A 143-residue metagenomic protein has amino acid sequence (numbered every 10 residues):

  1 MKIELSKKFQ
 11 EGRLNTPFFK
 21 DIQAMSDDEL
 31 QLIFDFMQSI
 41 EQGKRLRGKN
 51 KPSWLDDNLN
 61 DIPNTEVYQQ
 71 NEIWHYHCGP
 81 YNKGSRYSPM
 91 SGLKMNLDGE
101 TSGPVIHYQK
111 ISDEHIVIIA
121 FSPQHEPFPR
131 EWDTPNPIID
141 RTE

Functional and structural regions predicted by a protein language model:
M1-S102, I111-E143: Basic, Lys/Arg-enriched alpha-helical interface segments
